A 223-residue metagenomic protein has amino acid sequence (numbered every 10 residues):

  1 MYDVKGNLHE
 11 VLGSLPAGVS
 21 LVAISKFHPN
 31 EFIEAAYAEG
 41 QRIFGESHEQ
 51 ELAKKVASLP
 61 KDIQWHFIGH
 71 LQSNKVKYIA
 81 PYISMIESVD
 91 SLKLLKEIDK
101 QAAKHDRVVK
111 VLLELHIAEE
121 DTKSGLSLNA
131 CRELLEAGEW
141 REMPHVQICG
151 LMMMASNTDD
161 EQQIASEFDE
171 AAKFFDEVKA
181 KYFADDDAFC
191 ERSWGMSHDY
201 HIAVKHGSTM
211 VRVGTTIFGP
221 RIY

Functional and structural regions predicted by a protein language model:
M1-H198, V204-H206, F218: Conserved alpha/beta-domain cores
S208-Y223: Gly/Pro- and small hydrophobic-enriched strand-loop and loop-to-helix capping segments that sit at the rims
